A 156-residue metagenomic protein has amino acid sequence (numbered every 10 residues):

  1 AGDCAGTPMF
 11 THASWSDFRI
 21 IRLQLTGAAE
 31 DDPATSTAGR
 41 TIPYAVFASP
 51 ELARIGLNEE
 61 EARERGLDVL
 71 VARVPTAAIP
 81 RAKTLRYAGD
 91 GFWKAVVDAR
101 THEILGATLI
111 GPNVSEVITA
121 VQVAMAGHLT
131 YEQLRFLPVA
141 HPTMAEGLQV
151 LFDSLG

Functional and structural regions predicted by a protein language model:
A1-G2, G39-A45: Short beta-strands and strand-loop turn motifs
A1-P8, T101, L105: Short FAD-binding loop at a beta-strand-to-alpha-helix junction that anchors the flavin cofactor in diverse
A5, R19, V96, R100: Anionic group-transfer/hydrolysis microenvironments
G6, A13, A120-V121: Flavin (primarily FAD) binding-site architecture
P8-H12, G56-L57: Active-site metal-coordination segments of metallo-dependent hydrolases
H12-G39, L67-V69, G127-H128: Internal hydrophobic alpha-helix adjacent to the cofactor/substrate pocket in enzyme cavities
I42, F47-N58, R63-G156: Flexible, glycine-rich terminal cap/loop adjacent to redox cofactors in electron-transfer oxidoreductases
